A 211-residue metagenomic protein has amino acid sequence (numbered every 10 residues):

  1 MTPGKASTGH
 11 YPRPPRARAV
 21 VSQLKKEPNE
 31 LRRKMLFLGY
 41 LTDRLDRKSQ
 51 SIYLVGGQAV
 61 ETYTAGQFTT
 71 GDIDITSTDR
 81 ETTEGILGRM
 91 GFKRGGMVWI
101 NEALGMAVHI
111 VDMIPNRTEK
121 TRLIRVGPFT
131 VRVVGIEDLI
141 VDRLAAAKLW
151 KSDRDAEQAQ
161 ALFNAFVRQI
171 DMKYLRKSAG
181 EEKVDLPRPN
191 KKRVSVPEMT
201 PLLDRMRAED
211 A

Functional and structural regions predicted by a protein language model:
T2-A211: Compositionally biased terminal segments of proteins
